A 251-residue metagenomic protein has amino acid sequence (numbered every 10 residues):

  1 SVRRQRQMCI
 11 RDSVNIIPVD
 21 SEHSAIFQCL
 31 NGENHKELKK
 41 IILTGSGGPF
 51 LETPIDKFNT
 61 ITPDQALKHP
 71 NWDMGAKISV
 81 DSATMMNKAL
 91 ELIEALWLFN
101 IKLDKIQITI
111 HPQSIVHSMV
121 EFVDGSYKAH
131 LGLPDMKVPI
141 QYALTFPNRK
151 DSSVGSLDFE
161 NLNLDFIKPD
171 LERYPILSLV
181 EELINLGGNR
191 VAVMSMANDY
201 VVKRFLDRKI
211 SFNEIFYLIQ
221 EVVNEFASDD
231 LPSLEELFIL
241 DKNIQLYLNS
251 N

Functional and structural regions predicted by a protein language model:
R4-Q7, R11-N251: Catalytic, metal-anchored helix/loop core of enzyme active sites in primary metabolism
